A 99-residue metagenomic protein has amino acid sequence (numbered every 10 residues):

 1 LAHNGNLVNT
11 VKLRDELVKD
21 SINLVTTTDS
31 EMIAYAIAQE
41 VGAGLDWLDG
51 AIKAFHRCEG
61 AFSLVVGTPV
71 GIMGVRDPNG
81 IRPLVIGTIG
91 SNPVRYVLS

Functional and structural regions predicted by a protein language model:
L1-S99: Conserved short alpha-helical segments that host acidic/polar catalytic motifs at enzyme active sites
